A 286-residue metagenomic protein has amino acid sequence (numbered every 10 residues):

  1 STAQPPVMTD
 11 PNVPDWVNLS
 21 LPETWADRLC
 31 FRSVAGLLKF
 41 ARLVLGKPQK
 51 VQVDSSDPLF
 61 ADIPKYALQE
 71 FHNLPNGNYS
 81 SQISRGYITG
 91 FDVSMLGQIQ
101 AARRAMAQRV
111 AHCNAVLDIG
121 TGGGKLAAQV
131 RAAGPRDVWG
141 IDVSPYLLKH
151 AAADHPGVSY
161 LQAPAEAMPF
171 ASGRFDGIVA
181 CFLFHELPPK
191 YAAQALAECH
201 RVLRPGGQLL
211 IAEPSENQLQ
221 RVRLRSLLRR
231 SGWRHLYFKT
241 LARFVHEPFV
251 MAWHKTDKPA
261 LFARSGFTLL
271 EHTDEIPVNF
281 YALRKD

Functional and structural regions predicted by a protein language model:
P5-N76: N-terminal auxiliary segments of SAM/dcSAM-dependent transferases
H72-N76, Q82-I99: Class I SAM-dependent methyltransferase Rossmann-like catalytic core, especially the SAM/SAH-binding loop
L96-C113: Conserved alpha-helix/loop element of class I SAM-dependent methyltransferases that forms part of the SAM/SAH-binding
L117, G123-A167: Class I SAM-dependent methyltransferase SAM/SAH-binding core
E166-I178: A short acidic, Gly/Pro-enriched loop at the edge of an enzyme's catalytic core that lines a small-molecule cofactor
A193-P205: A short glycine-rich, Lys/Arg-flanked "PGG" loop and its adjoining helix->strand segment in the class I
A212-S265, E271-T273: C-terminal alpha-helical "lid/dimerization" subdomain adjacent to the S-adenosyl-L-methionine
S265-D286: Core SAM-dependent methyltransferase catalytic element
